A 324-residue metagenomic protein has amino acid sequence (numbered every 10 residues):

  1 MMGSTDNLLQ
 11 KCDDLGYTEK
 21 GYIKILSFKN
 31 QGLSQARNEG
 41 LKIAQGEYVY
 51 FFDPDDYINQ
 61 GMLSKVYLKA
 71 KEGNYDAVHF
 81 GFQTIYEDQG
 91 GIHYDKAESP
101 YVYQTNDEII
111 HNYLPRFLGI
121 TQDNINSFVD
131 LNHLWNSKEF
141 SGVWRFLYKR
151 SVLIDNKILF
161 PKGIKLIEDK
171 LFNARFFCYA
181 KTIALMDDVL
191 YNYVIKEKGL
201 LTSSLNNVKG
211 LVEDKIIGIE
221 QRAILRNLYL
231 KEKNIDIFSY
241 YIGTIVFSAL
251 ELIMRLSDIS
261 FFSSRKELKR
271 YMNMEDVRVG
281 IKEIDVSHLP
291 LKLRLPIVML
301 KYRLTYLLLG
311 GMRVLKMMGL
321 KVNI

Functional and structural regions predicted by a protein language model:
M1-S27, K71: Acidic donor-binding segment of Leloir-type glycosyltransferases
S27-A44, P54, K65: Glycine-rich, basic loop-to-helix element that forms the pyrophosphate-binding segment of sugar-nucleotide handling
L33, P54-A184, Y191-K209: Donor-binding/catalytic cores of nucleotide-activated saccharide and glycerol-phosphate transferases/polymerases
V49: Short aromatic/hydrophobic "clamp" motif used to bind/position activated sugar donors
D188-E197, S203-E232, S248, M254-R278: Catalytic core of nucleotide-sugar-dependent glycosyltransferases
S239-L252: Amphipathic alpha-helical repeat scaffolds of TPR domains
I253-I324: Membrane-interface aromatic/basic loop that binds lipid-linked glycans or pyrophosphate carriers, typified by
